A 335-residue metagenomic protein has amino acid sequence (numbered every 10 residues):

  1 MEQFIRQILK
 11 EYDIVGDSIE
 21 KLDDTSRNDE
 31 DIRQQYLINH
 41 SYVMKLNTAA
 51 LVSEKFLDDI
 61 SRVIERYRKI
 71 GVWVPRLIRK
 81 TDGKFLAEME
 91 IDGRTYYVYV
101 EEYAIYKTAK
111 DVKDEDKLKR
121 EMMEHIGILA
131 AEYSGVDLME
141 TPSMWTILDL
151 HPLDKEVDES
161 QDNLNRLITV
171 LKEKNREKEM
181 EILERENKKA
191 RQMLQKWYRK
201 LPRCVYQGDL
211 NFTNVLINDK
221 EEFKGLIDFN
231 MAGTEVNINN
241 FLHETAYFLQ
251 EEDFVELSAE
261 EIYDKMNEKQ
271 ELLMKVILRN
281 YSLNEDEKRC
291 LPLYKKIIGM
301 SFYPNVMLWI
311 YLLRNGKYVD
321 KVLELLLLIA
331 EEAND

Functional and structural regions predicted by a protein language model:
M1-K21: Juxta-kinase regulatory segment immediately upstream of eukaryotic protein kinase catalytic domains
I5, E11, Q161-G208: An alpha-helical support segment within catalytic cores of ATP-dependent transferases
I14-L37: ATP-binding glycine-rich phosphate-binding loop
D29-H40, R191-N239: Active-site acidic catalytic loop and adjacent metal/ATP-binding pocket of ATP-dependent phosphoryl transfer enzymes
S41-E140: ATP-binding pocket architecture of kinase catalytic cores
D116-N175: A cross-family kinase active-site recognition segment
I238-Y281, I297-R314: Active-site activation/catalytic loop segments of kinase-like enzymes and analogous catalytic loops in related
M300-D335: ATP/Mg2+ or Mg2+-diphosphate-binding catalytic cores that bind nucleotide phosphates or diphosphates via glycine-rich
